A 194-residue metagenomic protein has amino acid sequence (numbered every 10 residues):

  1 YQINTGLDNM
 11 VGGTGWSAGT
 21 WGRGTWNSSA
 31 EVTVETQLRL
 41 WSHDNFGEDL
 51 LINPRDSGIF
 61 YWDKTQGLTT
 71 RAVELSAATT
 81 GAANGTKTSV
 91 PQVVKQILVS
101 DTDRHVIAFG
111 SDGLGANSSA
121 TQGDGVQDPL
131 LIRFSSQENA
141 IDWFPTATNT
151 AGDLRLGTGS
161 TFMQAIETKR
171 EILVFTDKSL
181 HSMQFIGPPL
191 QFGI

Functional and structural regions predicted by a protein language model:
Y1-I194: Recognizes the extracellular SEMA beta-propeller fold with strongest preference for semaphorin/plexin SEMA domains
